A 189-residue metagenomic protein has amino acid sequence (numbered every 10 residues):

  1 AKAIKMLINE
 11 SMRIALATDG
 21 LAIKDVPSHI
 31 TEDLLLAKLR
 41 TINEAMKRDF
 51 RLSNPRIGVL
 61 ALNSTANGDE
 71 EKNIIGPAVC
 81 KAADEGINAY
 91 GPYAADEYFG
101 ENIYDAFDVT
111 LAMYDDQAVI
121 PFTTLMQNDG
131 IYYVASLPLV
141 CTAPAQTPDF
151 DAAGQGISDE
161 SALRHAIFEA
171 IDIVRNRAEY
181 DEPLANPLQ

Functional and structural regions predicted by a protein language model:
A1-Q189: Anion-binding alpha/beta catalytic cores of soluble intermediary-metabolism enzymes, centered on
